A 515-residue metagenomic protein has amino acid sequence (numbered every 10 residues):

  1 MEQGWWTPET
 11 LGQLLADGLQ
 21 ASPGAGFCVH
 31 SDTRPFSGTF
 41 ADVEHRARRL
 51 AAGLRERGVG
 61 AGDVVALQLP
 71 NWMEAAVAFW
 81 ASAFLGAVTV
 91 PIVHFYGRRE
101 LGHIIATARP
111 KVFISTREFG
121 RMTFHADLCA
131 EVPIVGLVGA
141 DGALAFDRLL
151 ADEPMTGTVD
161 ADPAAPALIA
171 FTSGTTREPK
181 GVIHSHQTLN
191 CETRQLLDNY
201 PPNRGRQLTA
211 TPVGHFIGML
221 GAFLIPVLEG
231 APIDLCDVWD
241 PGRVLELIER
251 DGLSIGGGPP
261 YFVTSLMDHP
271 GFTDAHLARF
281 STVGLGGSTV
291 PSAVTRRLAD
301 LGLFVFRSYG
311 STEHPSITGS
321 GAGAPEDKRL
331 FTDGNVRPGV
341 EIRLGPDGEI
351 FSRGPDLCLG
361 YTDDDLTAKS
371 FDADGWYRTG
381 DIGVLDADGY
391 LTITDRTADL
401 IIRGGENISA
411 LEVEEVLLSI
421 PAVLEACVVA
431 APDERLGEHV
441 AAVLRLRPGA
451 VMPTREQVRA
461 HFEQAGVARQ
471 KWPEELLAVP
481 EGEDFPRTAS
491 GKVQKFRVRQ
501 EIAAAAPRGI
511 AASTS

Functional and structural regions predicted by a protein language model:
T7, G26-W72, A76-W80, G97-G102 (+1 more regions): Conserved AMP-binding/adenylate-forming core of the ANL superfamily
P8, P23-A25, E153-F171, E178 (+1 more regions): Conserved pre-ATP/AMP-binding loop-to-beta segment of ANL
S37-A41, A167-R194: Conserved AMP-binding A3 loop
E56-R57, A87-R148, L444-P448: Structural core segment of the AMP-binding/adenylate-forming
Y96-R99, H103, F113-S115, G256 (+4 more regions): AMP-binding/adenylate-forming catalytic core of the ANL superfamily
N190-R206, G214-I255, H269: Conserved AMP-binding/adenylation subdomain of ANL enzymes
R250-G257, M267-D327, E341: Gly/Ser/Thr-rich phosphate-binding loop
V467-S490, I510-T514: AMP-binding/adenylate-forming catalytic domain of the ANL superfamily
